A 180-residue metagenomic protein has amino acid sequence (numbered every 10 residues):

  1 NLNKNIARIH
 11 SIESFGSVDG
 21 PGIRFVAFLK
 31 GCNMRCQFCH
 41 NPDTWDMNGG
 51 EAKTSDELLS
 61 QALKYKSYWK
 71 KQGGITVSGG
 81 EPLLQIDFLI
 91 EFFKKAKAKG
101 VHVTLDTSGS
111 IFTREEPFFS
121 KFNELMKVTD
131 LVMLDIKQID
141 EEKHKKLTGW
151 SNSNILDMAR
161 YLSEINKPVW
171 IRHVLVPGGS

Functional and structural regions predicted by a protein language model:
N1-V18, R24, S60, Y65 (+2 more regions): Auxiliary Fe-S-binding modules of radical SAM enzymes
L2-N5, C32, L125: Extracytoplasmic/secreted proteins and extracellular or luminal domains
N3-R8, T54-D56, S110-F112: A short linear-motif detector with a strong N-terminal bias
S11-K53: Canonical Radical SAM [4Fe-4S] cluster-binding loop centered on the CxxxCxxC motif and its immediate flanking residues
P42-I75: Conserved alpha-helical substructure of the radical SAM core
L63-Y65, K71-G74, G79, L83-S180: Conserved AdoMet/S-adenosylmethionine-binding subsite of the radical SAM
